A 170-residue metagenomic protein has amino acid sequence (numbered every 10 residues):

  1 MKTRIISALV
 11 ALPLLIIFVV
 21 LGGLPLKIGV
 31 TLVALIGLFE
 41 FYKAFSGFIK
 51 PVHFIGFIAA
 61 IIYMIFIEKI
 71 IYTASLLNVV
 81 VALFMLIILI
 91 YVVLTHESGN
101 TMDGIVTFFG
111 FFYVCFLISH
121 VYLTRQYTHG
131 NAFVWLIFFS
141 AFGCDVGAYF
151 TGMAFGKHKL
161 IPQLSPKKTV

Functional and structural regions predicted by a protein language model:
M1-T169: Membrane-embedded alpha-helical bundles of polytopic integral membrane proteins
